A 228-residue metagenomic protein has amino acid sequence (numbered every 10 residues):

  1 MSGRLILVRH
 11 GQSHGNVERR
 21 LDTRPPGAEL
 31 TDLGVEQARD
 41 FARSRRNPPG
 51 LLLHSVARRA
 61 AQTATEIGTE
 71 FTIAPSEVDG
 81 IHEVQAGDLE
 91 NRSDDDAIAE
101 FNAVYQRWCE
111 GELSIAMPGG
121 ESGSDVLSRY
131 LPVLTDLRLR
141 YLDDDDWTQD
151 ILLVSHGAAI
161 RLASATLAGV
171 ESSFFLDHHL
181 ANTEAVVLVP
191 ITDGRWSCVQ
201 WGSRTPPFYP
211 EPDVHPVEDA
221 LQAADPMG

Functional and structural regions predicted by a protein language model:
M1-G3, V84-D96, D143-Q149, A165-G228: Acidic, low-complexity terminal tails and accessory targeting/binding regions of phosphate-metabolizing enzymes
G3, V8-I73: Active-site-proximal alpha-helix that buttresses catalytic centers in soluble enzyme cores
G11, G157-A158: Active-site metal-binding loops of divalent metal-dependent hydrolases
E29, T69-L131, Q200-G202, Y209-P216 (+2 more regions): Phosphate-handling substructures
R39-R43, L127, L131-L142: Generic structural signal for well-ordered alpha-helical scaffold segments
P49-V56, D145-V154: Short glycine-rich phosphate-binding loop at a beta-alpha junction
R59, A159-I160: Glycine-rich phosphate-binding loops at beta-strand->alpha-helix junctions
E66, L162-T166: Active-site signature of alpha/beta-hydrolase-fold catalytic machinery across serine- and Asp/Cys-nucleophile hydrolases
